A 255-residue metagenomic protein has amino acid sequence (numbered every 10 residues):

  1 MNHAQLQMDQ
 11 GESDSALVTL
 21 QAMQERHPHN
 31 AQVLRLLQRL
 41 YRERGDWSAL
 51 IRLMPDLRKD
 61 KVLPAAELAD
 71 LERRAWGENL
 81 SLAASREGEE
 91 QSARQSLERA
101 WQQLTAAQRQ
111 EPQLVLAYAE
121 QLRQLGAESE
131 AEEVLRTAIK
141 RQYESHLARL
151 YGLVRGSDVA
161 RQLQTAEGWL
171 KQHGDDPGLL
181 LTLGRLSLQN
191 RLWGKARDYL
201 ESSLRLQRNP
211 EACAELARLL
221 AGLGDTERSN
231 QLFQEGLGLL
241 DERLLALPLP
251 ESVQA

Functional and structural regions predicted by a protein language model:
M1-M8, E133-R205: Alpha-helical adaptor scaffolds
M1-N2, V18, A31-L37, R52 (+7 more regions): Alpha-solenoid helical repeat scaffolds
Q7, Y41, A84, L122 (+3 more regions): Residue at a conserved register position within TPR or TPR-like alpha-solenoid repeats
E25-R26, A31, Q38-L63, E132-S145 (+2 more regions): TPR/TPR-like (Sel1-like) alpha-helical repeat modules
